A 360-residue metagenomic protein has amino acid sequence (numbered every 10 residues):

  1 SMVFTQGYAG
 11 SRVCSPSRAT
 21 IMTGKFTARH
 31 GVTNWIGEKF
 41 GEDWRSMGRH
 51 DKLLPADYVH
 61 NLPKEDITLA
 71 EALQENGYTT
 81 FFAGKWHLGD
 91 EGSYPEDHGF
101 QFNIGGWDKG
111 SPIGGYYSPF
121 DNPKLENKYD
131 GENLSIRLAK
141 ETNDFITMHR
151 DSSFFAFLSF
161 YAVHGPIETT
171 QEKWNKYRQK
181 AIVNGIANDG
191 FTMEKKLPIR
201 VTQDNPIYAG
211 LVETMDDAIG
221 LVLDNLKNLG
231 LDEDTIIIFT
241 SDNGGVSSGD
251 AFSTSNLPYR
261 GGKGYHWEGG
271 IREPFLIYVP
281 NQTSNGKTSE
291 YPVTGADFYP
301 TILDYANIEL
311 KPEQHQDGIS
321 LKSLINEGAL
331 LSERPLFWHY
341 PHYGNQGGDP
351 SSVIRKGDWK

Functional and structural regions predicted by a protein language model:
S1, T5-A9, P16, F26 (+6 more regions): Active-site-proximal cap/lid insertion segments
A19-M22, P95-F100, N326: Short low-complexity, flexible loop/linker segments enriched in glycine and/or proline with clustered acidic
I21, K85, D232-T235, G286-D349: Polar, surface-exposed loop/tail segments that function as active-site lids or cofactor/substrate-recognition elements
A28-L69: His/Cys-centered metal/cofactor-coordination and adjacent catalytic loops
E75-N76: Conserved dinucleotide-binding and phosphotransfer motif residues
T79-T80: Hydrophobic anchor at the start of a short beta-strand that flanks the dinucleotide cofactor-binding loop
G92-D97, A329, Q346, S352-V353: Short glycine-biased active-site loop of nucleotidyltransferases that positions the nucleotide triphosphate and helps
K263, W267-I271, Y340-K360: C-terminal, low-complexity/hydrophilic appendages and adjacent surface loops of extracellular/periplasmic anionic
